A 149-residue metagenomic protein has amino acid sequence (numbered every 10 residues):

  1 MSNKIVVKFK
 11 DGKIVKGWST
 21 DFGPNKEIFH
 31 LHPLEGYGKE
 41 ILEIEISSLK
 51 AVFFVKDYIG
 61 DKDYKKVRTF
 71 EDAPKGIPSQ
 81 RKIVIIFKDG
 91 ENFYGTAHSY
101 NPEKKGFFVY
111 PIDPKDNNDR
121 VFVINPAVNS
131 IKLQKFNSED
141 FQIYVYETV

Functional and structural regions predicted by a protein language model:
M1-V149: Conserved RNA-binding domains used in RNP assembly and mRNA/RNA metabolism
